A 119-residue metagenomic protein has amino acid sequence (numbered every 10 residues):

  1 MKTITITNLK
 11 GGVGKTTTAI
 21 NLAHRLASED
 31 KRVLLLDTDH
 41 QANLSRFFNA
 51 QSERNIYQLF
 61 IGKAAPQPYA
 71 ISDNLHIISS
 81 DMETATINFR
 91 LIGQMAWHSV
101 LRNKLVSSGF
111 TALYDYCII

Functional and structural regions predicted by a protein language model:
M1-I119: P-loop NTP-binding core
